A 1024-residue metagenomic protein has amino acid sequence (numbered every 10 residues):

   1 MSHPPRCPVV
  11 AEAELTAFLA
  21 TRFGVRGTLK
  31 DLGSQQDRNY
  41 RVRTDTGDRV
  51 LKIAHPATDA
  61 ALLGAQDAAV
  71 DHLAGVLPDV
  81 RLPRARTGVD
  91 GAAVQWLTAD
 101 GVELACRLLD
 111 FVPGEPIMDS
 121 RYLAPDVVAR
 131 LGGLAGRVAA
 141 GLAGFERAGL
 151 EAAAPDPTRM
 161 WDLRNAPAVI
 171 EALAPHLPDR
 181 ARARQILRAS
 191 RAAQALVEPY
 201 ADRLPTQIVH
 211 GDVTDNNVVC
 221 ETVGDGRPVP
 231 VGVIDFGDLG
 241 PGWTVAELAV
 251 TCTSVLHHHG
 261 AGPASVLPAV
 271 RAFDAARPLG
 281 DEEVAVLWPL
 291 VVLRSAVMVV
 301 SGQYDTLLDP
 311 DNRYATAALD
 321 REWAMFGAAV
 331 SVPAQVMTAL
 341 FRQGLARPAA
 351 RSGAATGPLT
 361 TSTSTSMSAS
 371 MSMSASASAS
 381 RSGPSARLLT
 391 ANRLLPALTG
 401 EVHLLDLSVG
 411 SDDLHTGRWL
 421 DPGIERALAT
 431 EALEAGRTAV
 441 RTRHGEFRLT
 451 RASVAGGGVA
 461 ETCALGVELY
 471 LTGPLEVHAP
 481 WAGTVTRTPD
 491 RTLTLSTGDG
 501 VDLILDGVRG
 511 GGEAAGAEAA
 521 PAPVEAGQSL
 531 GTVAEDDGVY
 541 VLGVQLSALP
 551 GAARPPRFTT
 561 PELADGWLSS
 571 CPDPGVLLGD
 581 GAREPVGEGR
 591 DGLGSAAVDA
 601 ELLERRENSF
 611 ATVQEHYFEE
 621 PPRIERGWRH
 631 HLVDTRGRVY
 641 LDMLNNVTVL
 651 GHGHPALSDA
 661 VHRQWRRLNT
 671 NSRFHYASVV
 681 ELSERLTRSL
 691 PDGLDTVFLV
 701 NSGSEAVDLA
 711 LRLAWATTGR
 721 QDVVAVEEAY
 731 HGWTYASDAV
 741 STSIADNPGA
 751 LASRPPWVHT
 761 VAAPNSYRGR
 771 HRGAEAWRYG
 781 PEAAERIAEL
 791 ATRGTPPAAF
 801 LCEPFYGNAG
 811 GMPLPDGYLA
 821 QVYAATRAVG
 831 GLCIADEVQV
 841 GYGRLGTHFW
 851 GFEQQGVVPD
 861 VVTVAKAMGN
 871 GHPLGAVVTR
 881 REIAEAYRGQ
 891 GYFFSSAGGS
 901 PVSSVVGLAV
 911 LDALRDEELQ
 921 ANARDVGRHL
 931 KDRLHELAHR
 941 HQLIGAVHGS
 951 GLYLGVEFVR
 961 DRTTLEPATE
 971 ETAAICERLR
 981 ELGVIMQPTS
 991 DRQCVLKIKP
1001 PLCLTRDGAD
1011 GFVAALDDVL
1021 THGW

Functional and structural regions predicted by a protein language model:
V10-T21, G144-R147, P167-H210, E221-D225 (+1 more regions): An alpha-helical support segment within catalytic cores of ATP-dependent transferases
Q35-T46, V50-L51, A85, Q194-A246: Active-site acidic catalytic loop and adjacent metal/ATP-binding pocket of ATP-dependent phosphoryl transfer enzymes
I53-V102, S120, P125-A129: A conserved alpha-helical element in kinase catalytic cores
V89, S120-A181, L204-T206, Q721-A739 (+1 more regions): A cross-family kinase active-site recognition segment
A172, M298-A355: ATP/Mg2+ or Mg2+-diphosphate-binding catalytic cores that bind nucleotide phosphates or diphosphates via glycine-rich
T244-P278, V292-P310: Active-site activation/catalytic loop segments of kinase-like enzymes and analogous catalytic loops in related
A350-T361, S382-W419, A514, A522-E525 (+1 more regions): Acidic, glycine-rich catalytic/binding loops that coordinate metals and/or anionic ligands
E588-W1024: Conserved N-terminal phosphate-binding loop of PLP-dependent enzymes in the Aspartate aminotransferase
